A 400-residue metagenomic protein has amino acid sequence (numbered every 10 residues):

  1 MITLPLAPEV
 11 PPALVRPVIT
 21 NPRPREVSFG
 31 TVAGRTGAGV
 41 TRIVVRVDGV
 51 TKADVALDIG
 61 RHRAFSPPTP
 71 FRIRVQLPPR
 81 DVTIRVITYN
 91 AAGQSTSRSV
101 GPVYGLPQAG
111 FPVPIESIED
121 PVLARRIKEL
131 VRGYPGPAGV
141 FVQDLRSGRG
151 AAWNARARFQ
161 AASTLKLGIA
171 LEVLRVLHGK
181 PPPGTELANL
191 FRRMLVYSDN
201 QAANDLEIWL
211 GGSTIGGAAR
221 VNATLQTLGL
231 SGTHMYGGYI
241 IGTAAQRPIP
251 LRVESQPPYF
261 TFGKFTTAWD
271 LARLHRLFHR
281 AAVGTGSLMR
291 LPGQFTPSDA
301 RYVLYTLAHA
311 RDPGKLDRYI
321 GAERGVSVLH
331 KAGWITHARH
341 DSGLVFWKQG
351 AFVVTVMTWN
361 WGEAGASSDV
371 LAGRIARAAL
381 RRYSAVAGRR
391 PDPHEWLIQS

Functional and structural regions predicted by a protein language model:
M1-V32, A38: Short, compositionally biased P/S/T/A/G/V-rich stretches that sit at domain boundaries
P24, S28-Y104: Long, low-complexity serine/threonine/glycine- and acidic-rich segments characteristic of extracellular
G34, I73-P78, N90-A92, S97-A138 (+2 more regions): Penicillin-recognizing serine hydrolase domain
G37, V50, Y89-A91, L145-R146 (+5 more regions): Solvent-exposed coil/turn segments that connect beta secondary-structure elements in extracytoplasmic/periplasmic
V44, R85, G139-D144, A152 (+3 more regions): Soluble periplasmic/extracytoplasmic beta-strand elements of cell-envelope proteins
L57-F65, G133-R158, L174: Short, conserved catalytic-motif segment at the N-terminal edge
G148, R158-P182, M194, V354: Active-site SXXK
R175-Q201, T227: Active-site-proximal loop and beta-strand segments within enzyme catalytic domains
